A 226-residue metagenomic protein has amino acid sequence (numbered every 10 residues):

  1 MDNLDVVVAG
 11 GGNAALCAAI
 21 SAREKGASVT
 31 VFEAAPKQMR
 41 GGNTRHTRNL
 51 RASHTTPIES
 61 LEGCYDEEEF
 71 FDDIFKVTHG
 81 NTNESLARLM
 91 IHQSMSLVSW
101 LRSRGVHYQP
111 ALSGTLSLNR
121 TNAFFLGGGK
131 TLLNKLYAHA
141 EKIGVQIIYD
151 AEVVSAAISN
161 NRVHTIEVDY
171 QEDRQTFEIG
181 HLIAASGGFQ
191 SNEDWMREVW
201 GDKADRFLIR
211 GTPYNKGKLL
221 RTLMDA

Functional and structural regions predicted by a protein language model:
M1-A14, T30: Beta1/beta-strand and adjacent pyrophosphate-binding region of the FAD-binding site in flavoprotein oxidoreductases
D2-L4, Q171-H181: Core beta-strand elements of the Rossmann-like FAD/NAD(P) dinucleotide-binding domain in flavoenzyme oxidoreductases
A9, S53, A184-A185: Redox-cofactor binding/interface segments in oxidoreductases and associated redox assembly factors
A15-A18, N192-E193: Short glycine/serine/threonine-rich phosphate/pyrophosphate-binding segments that cradle anionic phosphate groups
A22: Aromatic pocket-lining residues of Rossmann-like dinucleotide-binding sites
S28, A34-Q146, E152-S155, D194-E198 (+1 more regions): Conserved N-terminal/central alpha/beta ligand/cofactor-binding core
N160-E167: Short, hydrophobic/aromatic-rich segments at coil-to-beta transitions
F177-A226: Glycine-rich loop(s) and the adjacent beta-strand/alpha-helix scaffold that form part
